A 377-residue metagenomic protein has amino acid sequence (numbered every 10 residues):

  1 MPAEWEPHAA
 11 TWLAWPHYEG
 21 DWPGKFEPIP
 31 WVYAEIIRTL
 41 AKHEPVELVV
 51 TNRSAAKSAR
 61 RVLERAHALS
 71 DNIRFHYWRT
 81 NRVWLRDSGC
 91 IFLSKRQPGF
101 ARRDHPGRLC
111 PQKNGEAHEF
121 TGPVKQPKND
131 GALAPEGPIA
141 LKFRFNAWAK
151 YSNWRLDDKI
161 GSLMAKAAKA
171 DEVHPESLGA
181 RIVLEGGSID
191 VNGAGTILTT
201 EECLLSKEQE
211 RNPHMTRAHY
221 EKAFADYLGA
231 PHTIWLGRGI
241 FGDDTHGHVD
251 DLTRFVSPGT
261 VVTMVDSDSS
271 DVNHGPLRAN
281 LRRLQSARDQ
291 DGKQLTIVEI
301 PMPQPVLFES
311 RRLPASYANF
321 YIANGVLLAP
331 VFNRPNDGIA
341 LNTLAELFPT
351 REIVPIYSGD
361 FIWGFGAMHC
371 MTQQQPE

Functional and structural regions predicted by a protein language model:
M1-Q97, P135-E377: The feature marks the mature, well-folded catalytic cores of soluble enzymes
K95-G137: Intrinsic disorder/low-complexity segments
